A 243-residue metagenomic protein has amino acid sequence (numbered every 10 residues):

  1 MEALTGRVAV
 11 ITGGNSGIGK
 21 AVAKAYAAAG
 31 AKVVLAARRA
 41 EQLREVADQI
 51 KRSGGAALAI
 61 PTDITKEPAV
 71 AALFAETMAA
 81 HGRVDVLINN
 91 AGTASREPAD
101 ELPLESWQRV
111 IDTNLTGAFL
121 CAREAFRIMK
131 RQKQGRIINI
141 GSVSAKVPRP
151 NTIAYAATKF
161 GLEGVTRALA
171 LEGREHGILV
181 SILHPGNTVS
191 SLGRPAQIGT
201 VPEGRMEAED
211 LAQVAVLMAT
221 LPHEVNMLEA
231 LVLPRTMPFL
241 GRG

Functional and structural regions predicted by a protein language model:
V8, N15-S16: Conserved glycine-rich cofactor-binding loop
A31-E45: Conserved glycine-rich Rossmann-like NAD(P)H-binding loop of the short-chain dehydrogenase/reductase
A40, P61-A72, L104: The beta1-alpha1 cofactor-binding region of Rossmann-like NAD(H)/NADP(H)-dependent oxidoreductases
P98-A99, S106-I111: Substrate-binding pocket helix/loop in short-chain dehydrogenase/reductase
A122, T158: Active-site helix of classical SDR
S142: Residue(s) in the substrate-gating loop at a strand-loop-helix junction that position the organic substrate next
E175-I178, I182-L183, S190, I198-L240: C-terminal helical subdomain
